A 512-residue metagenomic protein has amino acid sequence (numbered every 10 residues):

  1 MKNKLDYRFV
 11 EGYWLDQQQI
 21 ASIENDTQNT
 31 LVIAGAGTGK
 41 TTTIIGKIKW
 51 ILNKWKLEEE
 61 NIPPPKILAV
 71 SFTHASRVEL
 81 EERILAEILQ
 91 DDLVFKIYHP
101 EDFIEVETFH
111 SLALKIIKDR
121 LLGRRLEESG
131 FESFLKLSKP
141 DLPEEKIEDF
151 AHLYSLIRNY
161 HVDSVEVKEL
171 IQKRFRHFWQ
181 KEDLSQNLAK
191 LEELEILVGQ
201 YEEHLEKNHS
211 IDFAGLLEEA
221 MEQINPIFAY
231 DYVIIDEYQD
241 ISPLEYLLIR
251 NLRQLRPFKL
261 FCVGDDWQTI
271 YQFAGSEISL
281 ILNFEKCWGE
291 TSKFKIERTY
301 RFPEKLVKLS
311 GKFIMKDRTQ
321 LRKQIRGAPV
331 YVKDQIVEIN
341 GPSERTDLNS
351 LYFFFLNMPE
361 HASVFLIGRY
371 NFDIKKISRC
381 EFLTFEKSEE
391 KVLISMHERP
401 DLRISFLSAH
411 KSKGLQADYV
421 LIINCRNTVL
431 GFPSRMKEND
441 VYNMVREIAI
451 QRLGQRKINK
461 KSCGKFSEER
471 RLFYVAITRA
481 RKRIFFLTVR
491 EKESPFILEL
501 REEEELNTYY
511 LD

Functional and structural regions predicted by a protein language model:
M1-L122, T478-R479: P-loop NTPase Walker
N3-G39, N187-L280, R298, G414: Conserved helicase NTPase motor core
E11, K49-W50, Y246-I336: Conserved RecA-like helicase ATPase core segment that couples NTP binding/hydrolysis to strand translocation
L31, T38-I44, E290-S292, R298-E398 (+1 more regions): Helicase P-loop NTPase motor core
A69, V106, K259-D265, F406: Structural recognition of the conserved hydrophobic beta-strand(s) that form the central parallel beta-sheet of P-loop
P100-E101, R120-I196: ATP-hydrolysis module of ASCE/P-loop NTPase motor domains, specifically the Walker B Asp-Glu catalytic pair
E105-S111, D212-A220, D401-K411: Conserved two-lobed SF2 helicase motor
E360-S363, S412-R490, L498: Conserved helicase C-terminal RecA-like lobe
